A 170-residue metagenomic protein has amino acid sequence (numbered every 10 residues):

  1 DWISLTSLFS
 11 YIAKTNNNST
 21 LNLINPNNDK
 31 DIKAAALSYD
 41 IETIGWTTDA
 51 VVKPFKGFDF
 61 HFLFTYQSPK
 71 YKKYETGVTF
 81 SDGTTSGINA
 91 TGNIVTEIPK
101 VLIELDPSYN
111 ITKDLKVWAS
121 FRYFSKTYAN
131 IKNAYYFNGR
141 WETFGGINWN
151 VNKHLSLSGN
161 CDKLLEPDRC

Functional and structural regions predicted by a protein language model:
D1: Basic phosphate/pyrophosphate-binding loop/patch that engages nucleotide-derived ligands
S4-K14, N18, K30-T127: Gram-negative outer-membrane beta-barrel transporters
A36-S38, N133, K163: Asparagine-centered polar/low-complexity signal
I44, V101, F137, W141 (+1 more regions): Exposed loop/turn and edge beta-strand positions of beta-sandwich/beta-sheet ligand-binding modules
Y123-N130, N148-C170: C-terminal beta-signal and adjacent terminal beta-strands/loops of Gram-negative outer-membrane beta-barrel proteins
I131-F137: Short, surface-exposed loop/helix-turn segments at secondary-structure junctions that function as lids/hinges flanking
E142-G146: Short glycine-rich, acidic/polar surface loops and turns
